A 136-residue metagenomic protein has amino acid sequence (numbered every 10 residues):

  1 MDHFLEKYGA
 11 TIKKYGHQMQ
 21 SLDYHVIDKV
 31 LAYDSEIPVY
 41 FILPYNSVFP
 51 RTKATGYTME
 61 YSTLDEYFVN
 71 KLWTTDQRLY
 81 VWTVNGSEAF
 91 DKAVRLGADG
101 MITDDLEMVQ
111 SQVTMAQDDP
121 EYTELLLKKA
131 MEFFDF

Functional and structural regions predicted by a protein language model:
M1-P38, M59, T75, A130-F136: Metal-dependent phosphodiesterase/phospholipase catalytic core, i.e., the His/Asp/Glu-rich active-site region
Y33, I37-F136: C-terminal active-site rim and adjoining tail of enzyme catalytic domains
